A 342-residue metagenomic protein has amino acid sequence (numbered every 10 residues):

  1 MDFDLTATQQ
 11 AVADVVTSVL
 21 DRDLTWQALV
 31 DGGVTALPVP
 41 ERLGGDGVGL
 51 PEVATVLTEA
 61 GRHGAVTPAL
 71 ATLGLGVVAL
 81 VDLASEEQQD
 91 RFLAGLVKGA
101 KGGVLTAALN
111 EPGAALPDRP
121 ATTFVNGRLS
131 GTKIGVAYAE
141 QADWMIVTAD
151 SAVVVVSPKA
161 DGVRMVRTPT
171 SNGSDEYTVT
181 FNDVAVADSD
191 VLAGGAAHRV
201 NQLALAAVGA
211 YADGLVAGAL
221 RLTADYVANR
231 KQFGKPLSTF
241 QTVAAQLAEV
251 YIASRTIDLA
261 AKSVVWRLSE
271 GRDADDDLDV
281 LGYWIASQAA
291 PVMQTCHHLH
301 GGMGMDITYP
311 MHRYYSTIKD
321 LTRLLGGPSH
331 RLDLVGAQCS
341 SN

Functional and structural regions predicted by a protein language model:
M1-G61, G99, Q202-N342: Alpha-helical interface subdomain recognition
L50-A54, L73, Q89: Amphipathic alpha-helical segments in well-structured domains
A60, A65, G74-G76, V97: Anion-binding (especially nucleotide phosphate/pyrophosphate-binding) glycine-rich loop and adjoining beta-alpha core
V66-T67, G234: Extracytoplasmic/periplasmic mature domains of Sec-exported, cell-envelope-associated bacterial proteins
T67-E86: N-terminal glycine-rich flavin-associated loop
V77-V78, T106-A107, Y283: Structured catalytic cores of enzymes that bind and process phosphorylated ligands/cofactors
D82-Q88, A152, A217: Short helix-capping/linker segments at secondary-structure and domain boundaries
A94-R221: FAD-binding core of flavoproteins
